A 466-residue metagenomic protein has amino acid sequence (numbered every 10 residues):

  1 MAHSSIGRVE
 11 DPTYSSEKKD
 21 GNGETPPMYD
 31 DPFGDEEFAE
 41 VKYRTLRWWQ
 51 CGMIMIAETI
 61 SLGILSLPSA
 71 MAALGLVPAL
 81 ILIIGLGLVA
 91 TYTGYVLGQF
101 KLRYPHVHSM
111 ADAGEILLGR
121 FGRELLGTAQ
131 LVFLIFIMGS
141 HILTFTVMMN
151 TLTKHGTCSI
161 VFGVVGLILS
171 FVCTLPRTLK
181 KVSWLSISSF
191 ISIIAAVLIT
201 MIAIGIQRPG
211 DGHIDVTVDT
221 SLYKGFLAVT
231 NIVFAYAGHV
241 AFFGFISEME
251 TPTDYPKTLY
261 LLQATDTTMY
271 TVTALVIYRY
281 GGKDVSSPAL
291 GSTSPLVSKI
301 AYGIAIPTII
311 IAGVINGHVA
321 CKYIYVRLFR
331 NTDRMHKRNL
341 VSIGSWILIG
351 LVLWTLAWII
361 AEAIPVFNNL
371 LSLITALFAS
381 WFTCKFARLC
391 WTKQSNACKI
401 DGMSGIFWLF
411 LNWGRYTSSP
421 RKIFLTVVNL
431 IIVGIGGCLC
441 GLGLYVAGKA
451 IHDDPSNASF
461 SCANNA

Functional and structural regions predicted by a protein language model:
M1-S69, T91-Y95: Membrane-interface "cap" regions at the ends of multi-pass membrane proteins
H3-I6, S15, Y29, Y43-R44 (+9 more regions): Membrane-interfacial loop- and helix-cap regions that link adjacent transmembrane helices in polytopic membrane proteins
W48-I64, L167, V233-G238, G437-L439: The first (N-terminal) embedded transmembrane alpha-helix
G63, G166-F171, L353-W358: Hydrophobic, membrane-inserted alpha-helices
P68-F100, Y104-V107, A111: Extracellular loop-to-transmembrane helix junctions
A70, V172-P176, I359-P365: Hydrophobic alpha-helical transmembrane segments
G87-V96, L167-L175, A387: Central hydrophobic cores of alpha-helical transmembrane segments in multi-pass inner-membrane proteins across all
